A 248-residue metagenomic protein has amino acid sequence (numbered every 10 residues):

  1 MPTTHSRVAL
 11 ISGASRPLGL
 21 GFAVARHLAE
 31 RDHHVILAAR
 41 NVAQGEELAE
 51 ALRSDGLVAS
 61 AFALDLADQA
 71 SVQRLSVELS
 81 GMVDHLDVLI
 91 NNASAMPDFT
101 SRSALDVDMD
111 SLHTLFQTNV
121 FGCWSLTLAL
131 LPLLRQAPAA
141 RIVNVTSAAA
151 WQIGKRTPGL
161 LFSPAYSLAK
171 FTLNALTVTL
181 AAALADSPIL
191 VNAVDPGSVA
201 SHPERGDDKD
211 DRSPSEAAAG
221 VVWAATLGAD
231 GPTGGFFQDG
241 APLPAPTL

Functional and structural regions predicted by a protein language model:
P2-I36: Canonical Rossmann dinucleotide-binding motif of NAD(H)/NADP(H)-dependent dehydrogenases/reductases, specifically
T4-H5, L57-V58, E78-N91, P97-T100 (+1 more regions): A glycine-rich helix->loop->beta "capping" turn within Rossmann-like NAD(P)(H)-dependent oxidoreductase domains
G13, P17, A95-P97, R102-F116 (+1 more regions): Catalytic loop of short-chain dehydrogenase/reductase
R31-E47: Conserved glycine-rich Rossmann-like NAD(P)H-binding loop of the short-chain dehydrogenase/reductase
V42, F62-V77: The beta1-alpha1 cofactor-binding region of Rossmann-like NAD(H)/NADP(H)-dependent oxidoreductases
I90, L126-L130, L134, L176-T177 (+1 more regions): Hydrophobic positions on the long internal alpha-helix of Rossmann-like NAD(P)-dependent oxidoreductase domains
D186-S187, A193-V194, S201, R205-L248: C-terminal helical subdomain
